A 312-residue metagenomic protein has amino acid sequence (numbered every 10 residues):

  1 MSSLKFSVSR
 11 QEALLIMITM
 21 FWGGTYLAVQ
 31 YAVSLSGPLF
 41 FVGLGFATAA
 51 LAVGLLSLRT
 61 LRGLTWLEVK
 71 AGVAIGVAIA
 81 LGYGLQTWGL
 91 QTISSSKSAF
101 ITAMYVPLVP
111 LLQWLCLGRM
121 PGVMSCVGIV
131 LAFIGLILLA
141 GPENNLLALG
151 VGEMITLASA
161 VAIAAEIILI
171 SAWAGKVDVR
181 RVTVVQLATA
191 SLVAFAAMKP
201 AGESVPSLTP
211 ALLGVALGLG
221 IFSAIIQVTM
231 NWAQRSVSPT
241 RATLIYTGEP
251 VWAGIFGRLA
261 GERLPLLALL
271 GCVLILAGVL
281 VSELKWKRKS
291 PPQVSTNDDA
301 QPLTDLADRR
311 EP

Functional and structural regions predicted by a protein language model:
S2-L4, V8, L44-F46, G141-P142 (+3 more regions): C-terminal-most transmembrane helix of multi-pass membrane proteins
F21-Y26, S57-T102, V109-P110, L136-L138 (+1 more regions): Specific transmembrane alpha-helical segments of multi-pass solute transporters/efflux pumps, especially DMT/EamA
L27-Q30, A49-V53, L108-L115, N145-G202 (+3 more regions): Transmembrane alpha-helical segments that form core, pore/gating elements of small-molecule transporters/exporters
A32, F41, G45, G89 (+9 more regions): Hydrophobic/aromatic residues within transmembrane alpha-helices of multi-pass small-molecule transporters
F40-L51, I79, T87-S125, S159 (+1 more regions): Specific alpha-helical transmembrane segments that line the substrate/conduction pathway and gating interfaces
V42-L44, G84, S98-M104, I170-L192 (+1 more regions): Helix-helix packing/entry segments at the starts of transmembrane helices
G45, G63-K70, A74, A99-T102 (+4 more regions): Loop-to-transmembrane alpha-helix entry segments
A47-T48, V53, V73, I79 (+6 more regions): Hydrophobic transmembrane alpha-helices of multi-pass small-molecule transport proteins
